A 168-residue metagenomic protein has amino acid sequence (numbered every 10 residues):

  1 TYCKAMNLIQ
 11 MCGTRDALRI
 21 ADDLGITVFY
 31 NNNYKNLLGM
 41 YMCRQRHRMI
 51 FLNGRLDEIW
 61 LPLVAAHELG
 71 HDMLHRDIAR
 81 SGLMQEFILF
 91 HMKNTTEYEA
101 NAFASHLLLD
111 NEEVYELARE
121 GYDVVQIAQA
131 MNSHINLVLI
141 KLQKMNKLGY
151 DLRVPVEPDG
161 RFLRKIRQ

Functional and structural regions predicted by a protein language model:
T1-Q168: Active-site hotspot residues in diverse enzymes, especially metal/ion-binding acidic/histidine motifs
